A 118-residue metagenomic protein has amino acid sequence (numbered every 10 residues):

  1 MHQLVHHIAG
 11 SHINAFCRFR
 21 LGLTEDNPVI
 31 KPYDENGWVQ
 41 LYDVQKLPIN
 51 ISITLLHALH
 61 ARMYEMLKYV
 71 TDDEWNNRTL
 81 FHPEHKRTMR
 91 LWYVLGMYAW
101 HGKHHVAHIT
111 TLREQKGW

Functional and structural regions predicted by a protein language model:
M1-N36, Y64, R78-W118: Short, contiguous alpha-helical
V39-N76, Y98: Acidic/histidine-rich alpha-helical segments that form the ligand environment of transition-metal centers
